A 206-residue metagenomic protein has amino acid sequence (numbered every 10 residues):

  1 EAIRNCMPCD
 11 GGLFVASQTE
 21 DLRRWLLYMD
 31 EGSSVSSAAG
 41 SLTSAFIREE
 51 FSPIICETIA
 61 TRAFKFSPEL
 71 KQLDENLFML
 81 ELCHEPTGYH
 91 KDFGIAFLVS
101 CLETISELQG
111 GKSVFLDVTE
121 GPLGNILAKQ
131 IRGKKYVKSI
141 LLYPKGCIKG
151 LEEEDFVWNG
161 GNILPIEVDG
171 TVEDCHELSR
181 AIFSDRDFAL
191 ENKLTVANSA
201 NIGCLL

Functional and structural regions predicted by a protein language model:
E1-L206: PLP-dependent amino-acid enzyme catalytic core
